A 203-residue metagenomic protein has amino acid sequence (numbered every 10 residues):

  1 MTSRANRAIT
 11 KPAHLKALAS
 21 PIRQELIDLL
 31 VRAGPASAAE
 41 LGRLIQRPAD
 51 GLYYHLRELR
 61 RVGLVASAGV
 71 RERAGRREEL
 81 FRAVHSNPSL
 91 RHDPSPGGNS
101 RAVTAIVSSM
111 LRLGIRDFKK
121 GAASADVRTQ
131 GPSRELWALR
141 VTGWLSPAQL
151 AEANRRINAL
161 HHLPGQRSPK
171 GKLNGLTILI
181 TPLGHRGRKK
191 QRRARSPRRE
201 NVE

Functional and structural regions predicted by a protein language model:
T2-K16: Short, Lys/Arg-enriched N-terminal segment that forms or immediately precedes the first helix of a structured domain
K16-I22, S37, A68-P94: Short, cationic-aromatic polyanion-contact patches
Q24-D28: Pre-recognition alpha-helix immediately N-terminal to the DNA-recognition helix within helix-turn-helix or winged-helix
E40-L44, L59: A short acidic, leucine-rich amphipathic alpha-helix
G63: Glycine-centered, phosphate/nucleic-acid-interacting loop/turn motifs that mediate DNA/RNA or nucleotide
R82-L145, Q166: Amphipathic alpha-helical dimerization/coiled-coil segments that flank or bridge DNA-binding/regulatory modules
V127-E203: Charged, low-complexity intrinsically disordered regulatory/assembly segments
